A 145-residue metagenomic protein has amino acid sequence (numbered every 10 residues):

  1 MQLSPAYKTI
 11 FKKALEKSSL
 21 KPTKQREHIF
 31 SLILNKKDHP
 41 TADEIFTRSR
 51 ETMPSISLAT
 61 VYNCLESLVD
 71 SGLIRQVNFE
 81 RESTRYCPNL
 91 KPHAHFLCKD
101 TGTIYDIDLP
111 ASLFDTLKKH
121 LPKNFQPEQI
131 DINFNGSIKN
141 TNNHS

Functional and structural regions predicted by a protein language model:
P5-S19: Short, Lys/Arg-enriched N-terminal segment that forms or immediately precedes the first helix of a structured domain
A14, S31-K36, R48: Short amphipathic alpha-helical elements of helix-turn-helix/winged-helix folds
L20, L34-K37, E51-T52: Short helix-capping/hinge SLiMs at alpha-helix to coil transitions
E27-L32, E44: Pre-recognition alpha-helix immediately N-terminal to the DNA-recognition helix within helix-turn-helix or winged-helix
E44-R50, V61: A short acidic, leucine-rich amphipathic alpha-helix
V61-S71: Basic amphipathic alpha-helical segments that dock to polyanions
D70-S145: Non-DNA-binding regulatory cores of transcription-related proteins, predominantly C-terminal effector-binding
